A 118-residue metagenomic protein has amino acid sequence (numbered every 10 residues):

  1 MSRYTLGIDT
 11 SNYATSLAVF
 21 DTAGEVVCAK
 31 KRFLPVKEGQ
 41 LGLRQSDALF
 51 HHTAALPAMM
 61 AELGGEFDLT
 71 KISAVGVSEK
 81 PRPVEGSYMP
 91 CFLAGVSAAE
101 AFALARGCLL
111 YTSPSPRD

Functional and structural regions predicted by a protein language model:
S2-T5: Extreme N-terminal starter segment of soluble prokaryotic enzymes
S11-F50: Short glycine-rich, Thr/Ser-proximal phosphate-binding strand/loop in the N-terminal lobe of ATP-dependent enzymes
D21-V26, P90-A101, A105-R106: A glycine- and small-aliphatic-rich helix-loop capping segment at beta-alpha/alpha-beta transitions that lines
K30-R32, H51-E66: Short, well-ordered amphipathic alpha-helical segments that serve as non-catalytic structural scaffolds within diverse
A48-A55, S87-A94, L109: Catalytic cores of large soluble enzymes that bind and process phosphate-bearing ligands
A61-E100: Short beta-strand-loop/turn "lid" adjacent to the catalytic site in phosphate-handling enzymes
Y111-D118: Conserved small/polar residues in nucleotide/adenosyl-binding loops
